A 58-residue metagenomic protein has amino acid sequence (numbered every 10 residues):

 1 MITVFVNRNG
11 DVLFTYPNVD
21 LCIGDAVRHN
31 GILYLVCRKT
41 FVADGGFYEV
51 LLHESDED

Functional and structural regions predicted by a protein language model:
M1-R8: A short beta-strand micro-motif
G10-P17: Short alpha-helix capping/helix-loop boundary micro-motifs
D20-L21: Short, well-ordered loop/turn sites that connect or cap secondary structure elements
I32-F41: Short beta-strand-centered aromatic/proline hotspots
A43-H53: Short, solvent-exposed secondary-structure boundary/capping segments
S55-D58: Short acidic DE-rich linear segments
